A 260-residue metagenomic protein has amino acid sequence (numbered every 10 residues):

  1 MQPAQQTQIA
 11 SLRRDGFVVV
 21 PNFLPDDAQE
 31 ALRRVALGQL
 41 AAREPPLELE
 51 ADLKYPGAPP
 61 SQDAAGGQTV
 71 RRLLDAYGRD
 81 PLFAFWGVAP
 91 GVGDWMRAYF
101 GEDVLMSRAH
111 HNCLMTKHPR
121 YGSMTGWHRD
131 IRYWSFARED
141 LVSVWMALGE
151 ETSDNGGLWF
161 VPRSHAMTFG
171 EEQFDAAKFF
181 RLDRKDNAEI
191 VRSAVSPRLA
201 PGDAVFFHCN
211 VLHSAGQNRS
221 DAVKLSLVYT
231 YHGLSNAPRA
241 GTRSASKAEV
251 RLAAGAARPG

Functional and structural regions predicted by a protein language model:
M1-R14, P21-W127, Y133, Q173 (+2 more regions): Non-heme Fe(II)-dependent double-stranded beta-helix
N22-L24, P119, L148-T152, R163-H165 (+1 more regions): Short loop segments at secondary-structure junctions
A42, P46, E50, A64 (+3 more regions): Non-heme Fe(II)/2-oxoglutarate
L105-N112, S123-T125, D140-M146, G156 (+1 more regions): Generic beta-strand structural signal
C113, R129, M146-E150, P162: Short, structured patches in soluble enzyme cores that scaffold and shape functional sites
D130-Y133, L141, H213-N218: Glycine-rich phosphate/pyrophosphate-binding beta-alpha loops
S135-S153, R198, T230-L234: Short, conserved beta-strand element in jelly-roll/cupin
E151-S214, N236, A256: Double-stranded beta-helix
